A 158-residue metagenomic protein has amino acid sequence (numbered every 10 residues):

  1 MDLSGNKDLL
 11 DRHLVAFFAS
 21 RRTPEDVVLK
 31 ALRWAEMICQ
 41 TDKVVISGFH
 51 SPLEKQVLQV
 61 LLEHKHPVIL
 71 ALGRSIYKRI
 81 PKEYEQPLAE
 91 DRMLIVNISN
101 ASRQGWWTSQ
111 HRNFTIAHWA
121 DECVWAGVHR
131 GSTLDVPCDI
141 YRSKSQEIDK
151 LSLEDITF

Functional and structural regions predicted by a protein language model:
M1-F158: Glycine-biased, small-residue-rich flexible motifs in mid-sequence functional cores and linkers
